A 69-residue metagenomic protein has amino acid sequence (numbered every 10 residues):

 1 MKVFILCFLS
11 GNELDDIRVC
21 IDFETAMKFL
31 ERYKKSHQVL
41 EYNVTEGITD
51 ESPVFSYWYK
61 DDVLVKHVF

Functional and structural regions predicted by a protein language model:
M1-I5: Short structural boundary motif marking the start of a folded domain
L6-L9, G47: A generic structural motif
F8-G11, I21-Y42: A short, charged, amphipathic alpha-helix used as a generic interaction element across diverse proteins
D15, R32-F69: Short, mixed-charge low-complexity intrinsically disordered segments
